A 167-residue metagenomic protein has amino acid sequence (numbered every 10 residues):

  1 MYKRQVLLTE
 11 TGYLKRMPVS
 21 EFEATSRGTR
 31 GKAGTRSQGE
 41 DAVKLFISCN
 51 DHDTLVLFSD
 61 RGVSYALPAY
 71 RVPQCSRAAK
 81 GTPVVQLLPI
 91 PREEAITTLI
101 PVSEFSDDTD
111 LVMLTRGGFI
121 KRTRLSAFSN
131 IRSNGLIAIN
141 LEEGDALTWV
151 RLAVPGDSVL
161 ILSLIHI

Functional and structural regions predicted by a protein language model:
M1-Q5, I165-I167: Conserved small/polar residues in nucleotide/adenosyl-binding loops
K3-S106: Hydrophobic core positions in small helical hairpin nucleic-acid-binding modules
G12, G62, G118, I165-H166: Residue-level signature of catalytic and energy-coupling elements of molecular machines, predominantly ATP/GTP-dependent
V102-I165: Conserved structured catalytic cores and adjacent interaction surfaces of nucleotide-binding/hydrolyzing enzymes
